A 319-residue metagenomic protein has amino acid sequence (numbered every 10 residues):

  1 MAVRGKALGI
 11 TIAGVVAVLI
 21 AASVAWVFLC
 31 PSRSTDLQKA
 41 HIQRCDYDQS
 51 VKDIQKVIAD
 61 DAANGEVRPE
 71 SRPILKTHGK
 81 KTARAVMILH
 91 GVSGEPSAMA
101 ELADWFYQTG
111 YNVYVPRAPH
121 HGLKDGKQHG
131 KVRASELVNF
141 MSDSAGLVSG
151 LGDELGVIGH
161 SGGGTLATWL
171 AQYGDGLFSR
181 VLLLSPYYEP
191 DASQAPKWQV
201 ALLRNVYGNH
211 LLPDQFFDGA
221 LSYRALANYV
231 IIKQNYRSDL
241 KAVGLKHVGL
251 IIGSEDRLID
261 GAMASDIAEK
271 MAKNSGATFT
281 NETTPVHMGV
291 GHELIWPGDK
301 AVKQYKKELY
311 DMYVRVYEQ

Functional and structural regions predicted by a protein language model:
G65-H121: Short, surface-exposed "cap/lid" segments of acyl-processing enzymes
L102, K246, D260-A272: Short alpha-helix in the alpha/beta-hydrolase fold that links the catalytic acid
L123-L151: Catalytic nucleophile-loop/oxyanion-hole region of alpha/beta-hydrolase and closely related hydrolase-like folds
I158-A167: Gly/Ala-rich beta-loop-alpha elbow adjacent to hydrolase catalytic centers
F178-A227: Hydrolase active-site cap/lid region
G244, L250-D256: Short beta-strand/loop motif that positions the catalytic acidic residue of the alpha/beta-hydrolase fold
A272-I295: Catalytic histidine neighborhood in serine/cysteine hydrolases with alpha/beta-hydrolase-type architecture
V290-Q319: Catalytic active-site module of serine/aspartate enzymes centered on a nucleophile-bearing elbow/loop
